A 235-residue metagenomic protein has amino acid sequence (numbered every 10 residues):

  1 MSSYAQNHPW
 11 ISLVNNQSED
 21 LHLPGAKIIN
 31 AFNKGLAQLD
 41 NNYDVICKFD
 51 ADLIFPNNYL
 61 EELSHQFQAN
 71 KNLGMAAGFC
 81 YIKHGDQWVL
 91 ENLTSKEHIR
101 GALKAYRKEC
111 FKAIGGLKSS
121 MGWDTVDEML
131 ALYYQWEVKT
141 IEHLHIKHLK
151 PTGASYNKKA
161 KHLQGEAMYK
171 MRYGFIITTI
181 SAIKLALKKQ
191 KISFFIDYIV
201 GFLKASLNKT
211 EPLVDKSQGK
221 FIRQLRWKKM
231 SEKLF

Functional and structural regions predicted by a protein language model:
M1-L21: Acidic donor-binding segment of Leloir-type glycosyltransferases
E19-N30, S120: A short, glycine-/small-residue-rich helix N-cap motif at loop->alpha-helix starts within glycosyltransferase
D20, N41, I54-L90: Conserved donor NDP-sugar-binding/catalytic core segment of glycosyltransferases
I29-V45: Active-site nucleotide-sugar/metal-binding loop of Leloir-type enzymes
R100-G115: Conserved nucleotide-sugar donor-binding and metal-coordinating catalytic region shared by glycosyltransferases
C110-A113, S120-K150: A short, conserved alpha-helix in the catalytic core of glycosyltransferases
A160-F235: Non-catalytic, C-terminal membrane-associated alpha-helical segments of glycosyltransferases
